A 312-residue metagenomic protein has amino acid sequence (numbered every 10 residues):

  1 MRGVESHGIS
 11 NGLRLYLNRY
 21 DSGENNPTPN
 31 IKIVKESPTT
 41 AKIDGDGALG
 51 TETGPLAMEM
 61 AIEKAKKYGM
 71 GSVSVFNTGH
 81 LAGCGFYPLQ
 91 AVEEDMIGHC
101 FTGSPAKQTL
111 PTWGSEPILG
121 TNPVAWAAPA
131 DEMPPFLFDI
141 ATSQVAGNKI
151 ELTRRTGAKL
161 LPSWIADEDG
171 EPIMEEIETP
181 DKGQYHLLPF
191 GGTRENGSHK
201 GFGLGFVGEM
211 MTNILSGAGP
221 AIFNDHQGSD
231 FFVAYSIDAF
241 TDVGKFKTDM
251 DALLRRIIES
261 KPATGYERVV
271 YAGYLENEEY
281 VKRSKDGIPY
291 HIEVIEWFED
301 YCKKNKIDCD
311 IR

Functional and structural regions predicted by a protein language model:
G8-I62: Active-site cofactor/substrate anionic-group-binding motifs, chiefly glycine- and Lys/Arg-rich phosphate-binding loops
I43-G45, K66, S72-N77, G98-T102 (+3 more regions): General beta-strand structural signal in soluble alpha/beta enzymes
G47, N77-L81, T102-Q108, W113-S115 (+3 more regions): Acidic, glycine-rich active-site loops and adjacent beta-strand->loop/helix elements that engage anionic groups
P55, E59, E63-G103: A glycine-rich phosphate/pyrophosphate-binding beta-strand-loop-alpha-helix module
Q108-D181: Phosphate/diphosphate-binding glycine-rich loops and adjacent basic-rich segments that engage nucleotide
A158-P220: Secondary-shell segments that build the walls of catalytic and ion/ligand-binding clefts
M210-N213, A221-R312: Catalytic-core signal marking the mid-to-C-terminal active-site face
